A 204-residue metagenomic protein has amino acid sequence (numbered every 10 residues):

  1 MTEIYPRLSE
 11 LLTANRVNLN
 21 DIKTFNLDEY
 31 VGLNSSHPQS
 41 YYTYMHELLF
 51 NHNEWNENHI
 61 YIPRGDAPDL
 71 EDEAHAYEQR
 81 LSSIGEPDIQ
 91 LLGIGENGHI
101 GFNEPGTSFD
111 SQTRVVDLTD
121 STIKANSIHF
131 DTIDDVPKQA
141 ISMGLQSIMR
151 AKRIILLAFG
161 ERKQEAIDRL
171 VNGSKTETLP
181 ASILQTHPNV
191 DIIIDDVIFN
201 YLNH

Functional and structural regions predicted by a protein language model:
M1-I4, R80-P105: A glycine-rich beta-strand to alpha-helix segment that forms a phosphate/ribose-binding loop at ligand/cofactor sites
R7-V17, Y41-T43, P105-R114, K175: A glycine- and small-aliphatic-rich helix-loop capping segment at beta-alpha/alpha-beta transitions that lines
L11-K23, E54, S147-A151, L184-H187: Short, conserved loop/helix-junction motifs that constitute active-site signature segments in enzyme catalytic cores
R16-I89: Ligand-binding beta-strand-loop-alpha-helix segment within the catalytic cores of soluble metabolic enzymes
N26, P63-R64, L91-I94, L156-F159 (+1 more regions): Short beta-strand segments
D66-D69, D131-P137, L170-V171: Short, flexible loop segments at the rims of nucleotide/cofactor-binding pockets, characterized by
G101-L145: Class I SAM-dependent methyltransferase SAM-binding "motif I" and its flanking Rossmann-like core
G144-Q146, R150-H204: ATP/nucleoside-binding phosphotransfer catalytic cores, i.e., glycine-rich phosphate-binding loops
